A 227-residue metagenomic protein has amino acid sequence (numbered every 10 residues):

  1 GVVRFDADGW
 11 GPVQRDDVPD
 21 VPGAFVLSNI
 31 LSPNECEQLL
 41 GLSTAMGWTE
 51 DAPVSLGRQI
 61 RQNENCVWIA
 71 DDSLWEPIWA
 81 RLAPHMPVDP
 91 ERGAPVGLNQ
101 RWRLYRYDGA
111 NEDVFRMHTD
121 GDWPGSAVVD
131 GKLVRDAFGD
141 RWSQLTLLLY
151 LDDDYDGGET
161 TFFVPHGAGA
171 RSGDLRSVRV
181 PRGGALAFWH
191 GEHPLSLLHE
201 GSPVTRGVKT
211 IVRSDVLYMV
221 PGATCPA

Functional and structural regions predicted by a protein language model:
G1-A185, E192-A227: Fe(II)/2-oxoglutarate oxygenase catalytic core
